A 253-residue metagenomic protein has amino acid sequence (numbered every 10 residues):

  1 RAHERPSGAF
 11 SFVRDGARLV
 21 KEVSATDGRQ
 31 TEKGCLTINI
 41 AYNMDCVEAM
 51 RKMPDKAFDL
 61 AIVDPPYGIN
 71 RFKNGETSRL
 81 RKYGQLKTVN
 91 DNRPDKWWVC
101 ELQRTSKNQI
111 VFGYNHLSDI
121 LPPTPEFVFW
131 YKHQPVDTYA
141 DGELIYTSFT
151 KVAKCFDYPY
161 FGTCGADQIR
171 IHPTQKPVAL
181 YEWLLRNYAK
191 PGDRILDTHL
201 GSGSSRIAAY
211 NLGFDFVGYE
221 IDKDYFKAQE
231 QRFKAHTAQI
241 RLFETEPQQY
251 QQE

Functional and structural regions predicted by a protein language model:
R1-E4, G8-L196, S202-E253: Class I S-adenosyl-L-methionine-dependent methyltransferase catalytic core
